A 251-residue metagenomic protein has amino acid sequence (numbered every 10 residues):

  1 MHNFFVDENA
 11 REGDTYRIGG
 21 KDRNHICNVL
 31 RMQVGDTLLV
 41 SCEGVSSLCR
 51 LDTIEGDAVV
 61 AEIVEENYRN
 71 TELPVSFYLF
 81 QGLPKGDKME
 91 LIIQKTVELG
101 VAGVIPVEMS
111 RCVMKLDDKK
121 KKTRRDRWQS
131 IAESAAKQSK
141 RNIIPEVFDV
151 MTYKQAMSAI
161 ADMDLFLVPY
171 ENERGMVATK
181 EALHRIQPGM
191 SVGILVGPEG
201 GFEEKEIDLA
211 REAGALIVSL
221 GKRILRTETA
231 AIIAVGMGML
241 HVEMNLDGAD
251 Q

Functional and structural regions predicted by a protein language model:
M1-Y68, Q251: N-terminal positively charged helical leader segments and presequences
Y16-I18, P74-Y78, M190-G193, E212-L220: Glycine/charged-rich beta-loop-alpha catalytic/anionic-binding loops adjacent to active sites
G35, T96, A132, A210 (+1 more regions): Residue-level signal for inorganic ion chemistry
L38, Y68-F80, L183-M190: Mobile, glycine- and charge-enriched loop segments and immediately flanking short secondary-structure elements within
N70-L167: RNA substrate-binding interface of SAM-dependent RNA methyltransferases
K121-R125, R185, G236-G238: Short, hinge-like loop/turn segments at secondary-structure boundaries
M163-G201, E206, A215-S219: Active-site/ligand-binding-proximal alpha/beta "capping" segment
E204-Q251: Structured adenosyl-cofactor binding patch, chiefly the S-adenosyl-L-methionine
